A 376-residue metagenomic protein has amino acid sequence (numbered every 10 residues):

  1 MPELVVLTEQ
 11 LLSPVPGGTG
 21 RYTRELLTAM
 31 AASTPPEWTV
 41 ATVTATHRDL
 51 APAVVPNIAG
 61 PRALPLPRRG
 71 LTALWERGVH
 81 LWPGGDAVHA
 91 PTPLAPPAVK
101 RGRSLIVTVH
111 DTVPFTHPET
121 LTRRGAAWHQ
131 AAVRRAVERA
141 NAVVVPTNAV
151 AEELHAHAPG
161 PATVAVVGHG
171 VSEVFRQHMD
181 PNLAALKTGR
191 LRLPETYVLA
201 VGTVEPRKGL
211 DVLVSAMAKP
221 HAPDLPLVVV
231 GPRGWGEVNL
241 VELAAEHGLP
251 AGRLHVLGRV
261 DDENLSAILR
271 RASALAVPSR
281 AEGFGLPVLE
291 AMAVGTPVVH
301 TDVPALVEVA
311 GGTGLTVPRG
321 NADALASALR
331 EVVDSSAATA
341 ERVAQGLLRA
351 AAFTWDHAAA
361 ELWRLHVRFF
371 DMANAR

Functional and structural regions predicted by a protein language model:
M1-R376: Carbohydrate transferase catalytic cores enriched for Leloir-type hexosyltransferases
